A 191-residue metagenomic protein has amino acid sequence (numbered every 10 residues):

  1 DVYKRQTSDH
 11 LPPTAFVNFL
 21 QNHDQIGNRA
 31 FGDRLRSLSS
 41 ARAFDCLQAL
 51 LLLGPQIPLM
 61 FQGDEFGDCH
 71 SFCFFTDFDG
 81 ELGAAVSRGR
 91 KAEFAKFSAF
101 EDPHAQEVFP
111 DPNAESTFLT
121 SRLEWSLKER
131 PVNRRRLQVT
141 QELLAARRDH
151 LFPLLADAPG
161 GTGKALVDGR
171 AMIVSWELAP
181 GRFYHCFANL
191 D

Functional and structural regions predicted by a protein language model:
V2-Y3: Short, small-residue-biased leader/transition segments that mark boundaries at the very start of proteins
H10-Y184, L190: Loop/helix patches that line or flank the sugar-binding groove of alpha-linked glycan CAZymes
